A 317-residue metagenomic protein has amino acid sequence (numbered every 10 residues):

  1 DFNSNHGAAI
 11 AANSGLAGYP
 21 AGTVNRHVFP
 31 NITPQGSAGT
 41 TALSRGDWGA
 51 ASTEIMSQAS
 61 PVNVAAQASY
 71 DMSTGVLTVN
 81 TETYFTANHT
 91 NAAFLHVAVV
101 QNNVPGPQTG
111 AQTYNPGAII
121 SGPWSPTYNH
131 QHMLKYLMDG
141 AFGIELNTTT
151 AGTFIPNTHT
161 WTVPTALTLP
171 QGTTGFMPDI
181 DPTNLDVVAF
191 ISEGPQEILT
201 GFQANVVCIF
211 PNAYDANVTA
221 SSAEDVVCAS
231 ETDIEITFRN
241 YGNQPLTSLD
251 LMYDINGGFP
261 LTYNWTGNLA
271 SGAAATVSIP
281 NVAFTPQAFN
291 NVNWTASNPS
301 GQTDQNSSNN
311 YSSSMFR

Functional and structural regions predicted by a protein language model:
D1-A213: Short, conserved sequence motifs used for protein processing/export or organelle targeting and for catalysis
Y70-G75, E224-E231, P245: Short, solvent-exposed loop/linker segments at the N-terminal edge of repeated beta-sheet extracellular domains
T83-A87, T237-N243: Asparagine-centered strand-capping/turn motif at beta-strand->loop junctions
H89-A92, E231, N243-S248: Short acidic/proline- and small/hydrophobic-mixed sequence motifs that coincide with surface turns and coil-to-beta
N102-V104, D254-P260: Change "in extracellular beta-sheet-rich domains … of secreted and cell-surface proteins" to "in beta-sheet-rich domains
P156, G258-Q287: Intrinsically disordered, low-complexity Pro/Gly/Ser/Thr-rich segments with frequent PxxP/GP/PP motifs and embedded
P178, D186-L199, F284-R317: Terminal connector regions
V207-V227, E231-T232, Q305-R317: Long, low-complexity ectodomains and other extracytoplasmic segments of secretory-pathway proteins
